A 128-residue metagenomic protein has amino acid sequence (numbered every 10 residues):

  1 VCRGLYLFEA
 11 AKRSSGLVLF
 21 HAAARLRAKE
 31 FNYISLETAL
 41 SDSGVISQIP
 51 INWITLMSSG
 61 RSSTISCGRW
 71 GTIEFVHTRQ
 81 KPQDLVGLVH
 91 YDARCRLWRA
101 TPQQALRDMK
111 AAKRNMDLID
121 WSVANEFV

Functional and structural regions predicted by a protein language model:
V1-R27: Short beta-edge/loop segments at beta->alpha junctions of small alpha/beta modules that act as binding/recognition
R3-L5, E30, T72, A124: Generic intrinsically disordered, low-complexity segments enriched for polar/acidic and small residues
Y6-F8, Y33, F75: Aromatic side chains
A10-G16, A39, R79-D84: Short amphipathic alpha-helical segments, especially helix-boundary/capping motifs
V18, F31-S35, G68-W70: Short connector loops at helix/strand junctions that flank enzyme active sites, especially segments positioning acidic
A22-L56: Amphipathic alpha-helical dimerization/coiled-coil segments that flank or bridge DNA-binding/regulatory modules
D42-V128: Phosphate-handling catalytic interfaces
